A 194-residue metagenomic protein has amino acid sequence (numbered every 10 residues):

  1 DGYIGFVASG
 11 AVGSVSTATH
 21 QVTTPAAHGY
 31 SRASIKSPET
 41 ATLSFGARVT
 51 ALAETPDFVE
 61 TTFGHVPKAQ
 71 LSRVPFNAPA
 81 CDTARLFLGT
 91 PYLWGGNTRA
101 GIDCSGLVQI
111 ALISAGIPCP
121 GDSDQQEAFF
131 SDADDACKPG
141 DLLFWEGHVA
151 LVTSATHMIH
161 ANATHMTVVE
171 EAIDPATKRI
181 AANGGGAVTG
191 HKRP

Functional and structural regions predicted by a protein language model:
D1-T90: Boundary regions of SH3-family modules and the immediately adjacent low-complexity/disordered segments in eukaryotic
A8, H65-Q70, D103, D122 (+1 more regions): Helix N-cap / beta->alpha transition motif
L43, A136-C137, L143-F144: Short, well-ordered loop/turn sites that connect or cap secondary structure elements
V59, A150, M158-I159: Hydrophobic residues embedded in beta-strands of well-ordered beta-sheets
P91-K138: Catalytic cysteine-centered active-site loop
S123-D124, S131-A133, S154-P194: Aromatic- and glycine-rich peptidoglycan recognition patches
L142, G147-S154: Catalytic nucleophile-His microenvironment captured as a short glycine-rich beta-strand/loop that brackets
